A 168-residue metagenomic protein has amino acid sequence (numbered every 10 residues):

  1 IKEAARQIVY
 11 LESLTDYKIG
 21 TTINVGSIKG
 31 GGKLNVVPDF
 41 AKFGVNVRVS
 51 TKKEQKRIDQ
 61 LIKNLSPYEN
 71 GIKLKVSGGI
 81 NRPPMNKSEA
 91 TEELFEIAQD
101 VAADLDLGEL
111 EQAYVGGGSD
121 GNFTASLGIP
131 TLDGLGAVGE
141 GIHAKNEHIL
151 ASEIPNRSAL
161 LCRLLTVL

Functional and structural regions predicted by a protein language model:
I1-L168: Metal-dependent amide/peptide-bond hydrolase catalytic core, centered on the "pita-bread" metallohydrolase fold
